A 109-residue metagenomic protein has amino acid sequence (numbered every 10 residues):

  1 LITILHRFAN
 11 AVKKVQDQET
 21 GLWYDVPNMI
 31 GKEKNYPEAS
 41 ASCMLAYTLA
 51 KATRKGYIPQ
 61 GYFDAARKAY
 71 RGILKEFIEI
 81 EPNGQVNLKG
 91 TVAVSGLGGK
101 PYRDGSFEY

Functional and structural regions predicted by a protein language model:
L1-I30: Oxyanion-binding "anion nests"
I2, G31-S42: Short, surface-exposed loop/turn motifs that are enriched in glycine and acidic residues and include a nearby proline
Q18-E19, K32, I80-Q85: Intrinsically disordered, low-complexity coil segments
P37, A41, A46-Y47, A52-Y109: CBM-like carbohydrate-recognition segments
